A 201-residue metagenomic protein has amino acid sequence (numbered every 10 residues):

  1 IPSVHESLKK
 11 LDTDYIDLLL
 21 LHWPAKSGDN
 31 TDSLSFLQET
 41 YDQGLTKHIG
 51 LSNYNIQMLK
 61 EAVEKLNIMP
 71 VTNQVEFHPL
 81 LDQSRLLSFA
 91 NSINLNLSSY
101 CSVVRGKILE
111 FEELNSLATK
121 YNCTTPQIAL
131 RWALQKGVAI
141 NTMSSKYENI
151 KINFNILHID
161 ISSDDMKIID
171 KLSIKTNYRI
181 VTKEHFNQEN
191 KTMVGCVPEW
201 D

Functional and structural regions predicted by a protein language model:
I1-L19, E39-Q43: CE4/NodB-like, metal-dependent polysaccharide N-deacetylase domain that modifies extracellular/periplasmic N-acetylated
P24-D201: Beta/alpha (TIM)-barrel catalytic core signal, keyed to glycine-rich beta->alpha loops juxtaposed to Asp/Glu that bind
